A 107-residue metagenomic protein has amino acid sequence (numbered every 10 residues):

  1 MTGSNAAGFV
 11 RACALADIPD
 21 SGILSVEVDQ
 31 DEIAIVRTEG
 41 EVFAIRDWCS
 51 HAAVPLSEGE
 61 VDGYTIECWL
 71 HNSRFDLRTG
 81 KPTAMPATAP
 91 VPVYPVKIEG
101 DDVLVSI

Functional and structural regions predicted by a protein language model:
M1-G63, L77, P90-I107: N-terminal pre-ligand scaffold of iron-sulfur
C49, C68-H71: Short cysteine clusters
G63-W69, P82-V91: Short cysteine/histidine-rich metal-coordination sites, predominantly Zn2+-binding motifs
R74: Short helix-to-coil "ATP-lid" hinge immediately C-terminal to the conserved N-box Asn in the Bergerat
